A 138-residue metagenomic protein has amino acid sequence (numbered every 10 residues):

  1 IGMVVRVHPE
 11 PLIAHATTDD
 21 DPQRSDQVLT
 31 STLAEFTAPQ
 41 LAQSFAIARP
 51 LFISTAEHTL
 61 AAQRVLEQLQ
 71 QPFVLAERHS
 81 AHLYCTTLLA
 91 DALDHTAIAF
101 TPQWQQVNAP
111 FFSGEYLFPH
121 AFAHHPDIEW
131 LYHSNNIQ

Functional and structural regions predicted by a protein language model:
I1-R49, F73-L83: Glycine-rich catalytic cores of cysteine/serine-nucleophile enzymes that process amide/ester linkages in cell-envelope
L12-A14, I47, E57, A99-V107: Generic detector of bulky aromatic hydrophobic side chains
D20, S54, V107: Residue-level detector of flexible, active-site-proximal loop/helix-junction positions within diverse enzyme catalytic
R24, T37, S54-T55, T101 (+1 more regions): Serine/threonine-rich low-complexity intrinsically disordered regions
D26-T30, L60-Q63, E115: Surface-exposed beta-strand edges and their flanking turn/coil or helix-capping segments
P39-C85, A90-T96: Long, low-complexity intrinsically disordered regions
A76-Q138: Activation targets extended, charge/polar-rich intrinsically disordered C-terminal tails
